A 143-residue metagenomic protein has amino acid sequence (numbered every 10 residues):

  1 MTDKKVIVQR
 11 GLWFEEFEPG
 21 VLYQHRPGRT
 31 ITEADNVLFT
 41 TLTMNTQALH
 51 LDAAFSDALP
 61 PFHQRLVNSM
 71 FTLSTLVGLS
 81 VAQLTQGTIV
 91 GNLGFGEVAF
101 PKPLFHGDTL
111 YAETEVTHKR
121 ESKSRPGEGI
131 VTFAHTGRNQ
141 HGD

Functional and structural regions predicted by a protein language model:
M1-P19, F100-T109, E113-D143: HotDog/MaoC-like acyl-thioester-processing domains
T2-G94: Hot-dog-fold acyl-thioester-processing enzymes
